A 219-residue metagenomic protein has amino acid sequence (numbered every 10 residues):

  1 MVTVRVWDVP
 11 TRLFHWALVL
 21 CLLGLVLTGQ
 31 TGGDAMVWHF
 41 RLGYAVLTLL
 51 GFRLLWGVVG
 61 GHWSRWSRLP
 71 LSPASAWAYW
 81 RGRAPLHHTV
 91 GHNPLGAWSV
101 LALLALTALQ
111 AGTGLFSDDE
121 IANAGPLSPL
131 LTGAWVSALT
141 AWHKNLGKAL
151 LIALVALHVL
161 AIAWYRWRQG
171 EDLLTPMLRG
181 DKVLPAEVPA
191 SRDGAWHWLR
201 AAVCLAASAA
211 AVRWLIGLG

Functional and structural regions predicted by a protein language model:
M1-G219: Membrane-embedded alpha-helical bundles that constitute the cytochrome b-like, heme-associated redox core of multi-pass
